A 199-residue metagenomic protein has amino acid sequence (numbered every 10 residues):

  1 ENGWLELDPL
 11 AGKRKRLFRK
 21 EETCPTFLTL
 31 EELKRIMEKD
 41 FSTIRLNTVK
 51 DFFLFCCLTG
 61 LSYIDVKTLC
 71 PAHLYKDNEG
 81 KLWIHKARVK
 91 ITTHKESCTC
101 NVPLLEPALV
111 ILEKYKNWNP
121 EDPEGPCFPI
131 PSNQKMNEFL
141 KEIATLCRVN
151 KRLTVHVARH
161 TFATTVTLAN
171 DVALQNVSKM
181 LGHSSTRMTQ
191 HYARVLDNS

Functional and structural regions predicted by a protein language model:
E1-D8, E32, C56-G80, Q175: Short, charged phosphate-coordinating catalytic segments
L5-Y63: Basic, Lys/Arg- and aromatic-enriched nucleic-acid-binding interface segment
R14-L17, T68-E113: Conserved tyrosine-mediated DNA breakage-rejoining catalytic core shared by Y-recombinases
R19, R88-T92, L109, N133 (+1 more regions): Catalytic-site neighborhood detector that most strongly recognizes the C-terminal catalytic loop/helix of tyrosine
E22, T92-E113, E121-E142: C-terminal catalytic core of Y-nucleophile DNA break-rejoin enzymes
K34-F41, L109, E113-K116, K141-T145: Amphipathic, well-packed alpha-helical segments that form the structural scaffold of globular domains
T48-K50, I130-Q134, N150-N170, H183: Short basic/aromatic active-site micro-motif
L54, L58, I64-D65, F139-E142 (+2 more regions): C-terminal catalytic core of tyrosine-transesterase DNA break-rejoin enzymes
